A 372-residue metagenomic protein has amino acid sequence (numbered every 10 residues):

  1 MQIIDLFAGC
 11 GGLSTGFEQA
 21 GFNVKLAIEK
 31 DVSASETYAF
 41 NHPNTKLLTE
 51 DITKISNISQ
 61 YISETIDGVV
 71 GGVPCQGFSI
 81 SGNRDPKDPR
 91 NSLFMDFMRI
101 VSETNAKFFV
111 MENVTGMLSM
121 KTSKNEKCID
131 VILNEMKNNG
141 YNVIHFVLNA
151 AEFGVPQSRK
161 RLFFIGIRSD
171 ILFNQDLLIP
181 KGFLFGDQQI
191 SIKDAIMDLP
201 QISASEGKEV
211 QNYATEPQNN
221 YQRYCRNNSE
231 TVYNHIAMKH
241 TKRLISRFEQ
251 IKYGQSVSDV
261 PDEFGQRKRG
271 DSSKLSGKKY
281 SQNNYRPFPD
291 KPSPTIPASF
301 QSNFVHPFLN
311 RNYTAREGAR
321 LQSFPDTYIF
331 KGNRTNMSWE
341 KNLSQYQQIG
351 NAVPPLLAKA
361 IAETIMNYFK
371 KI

Functional and structural regions predicted by a protein language model:
Q2-N105, T115-S119, S123-K127, K137: Core alpha/beta nucleotide-donor-binding catalytic domains of modification enzymes
G11, V32, M95, E126-D130 (+7 more regions): A structural signal for well-ordered alpha-helical segments within the folded catalytic domains of diverse enzymes
K25-A27, L47, V143-V147, T295: Conserved beta-strand scaffold positions in the cores of enzyme catalytic domains, especially in NTP/NDP-utilizing
I52-I55, V147-A151, K279-Q282: Short alpha-helical segments and helix-capping/turn motifs at coil-helix boundaries
I58-T65, S81-K274: Class I S-adenosyl-L-methionine
Q76, I171-F173, A204, N303-V305 (+1 more regions): Short, acidic Gly/Pro/Ser/Thr-rich loop/turn segments
Y221-I372: C-terminal target-recognition/interaction regions appended to catalytic cores
